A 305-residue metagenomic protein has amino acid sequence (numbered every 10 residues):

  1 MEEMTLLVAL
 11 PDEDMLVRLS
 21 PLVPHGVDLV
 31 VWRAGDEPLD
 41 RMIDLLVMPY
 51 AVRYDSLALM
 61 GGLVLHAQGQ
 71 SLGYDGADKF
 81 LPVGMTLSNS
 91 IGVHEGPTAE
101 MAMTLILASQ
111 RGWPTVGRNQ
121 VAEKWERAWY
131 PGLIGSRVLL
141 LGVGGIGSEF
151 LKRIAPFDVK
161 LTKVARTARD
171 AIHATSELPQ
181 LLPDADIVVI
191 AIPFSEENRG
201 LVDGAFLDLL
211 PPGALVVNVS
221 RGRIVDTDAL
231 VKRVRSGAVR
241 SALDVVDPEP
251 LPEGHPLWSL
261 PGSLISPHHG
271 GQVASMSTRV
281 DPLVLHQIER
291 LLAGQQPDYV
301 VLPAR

Functional and structural regions predicted by a protein language model:
M1-L45: N-terminal glycine-/charge-rich "phosphate-binding" loop or analogous flexible N-terminal tail
V30-R41, D55-L57, D170-D184: Short acidic low-complexity segments
D44-G117: Phosphate/diphosphate ligand-binding glycine-rich loop within oxidoreductases
L46-M48, G69, V189-I190, N218 (+1 more regions): Redox-cofactor binding/interface segments in oxidoreductases and associated redox assembly factors
S56-L63, D78-V83, F206-P212, R233-G237 (+1 more regions): Short, conserved loop/helix-junction motifs that constitute active-site signature segments in enzyme catalytic cores
S88-M101, T115, E249-R305: C-terminal helix-to-coil terminal segments
V116-E149: Glycine-rich NAD(P)-binding loop of Rossmann-like domains
K160, T167-P256: Rossmann-like adenosine-cofactor binding region
